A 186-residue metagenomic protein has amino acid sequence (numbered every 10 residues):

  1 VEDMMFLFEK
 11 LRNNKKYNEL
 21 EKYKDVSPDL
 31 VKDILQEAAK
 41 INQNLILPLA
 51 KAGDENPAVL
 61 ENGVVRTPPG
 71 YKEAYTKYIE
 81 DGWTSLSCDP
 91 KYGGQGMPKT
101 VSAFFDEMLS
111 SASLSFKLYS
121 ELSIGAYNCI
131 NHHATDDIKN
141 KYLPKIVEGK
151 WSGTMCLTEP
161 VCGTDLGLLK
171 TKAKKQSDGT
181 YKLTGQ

Functional and structural regions predicted by a protein language model:
V1-L118, D137, K141: Amphipathic, small/basic residue-rich leader segments at the start of a protein or domain
N13-N14, S111, N128-D136, E148 (+1 more regions): Short, well-ordered loop/turn and helix-capping segments at boundaries between secondary-structure elements and domains
V59, S123-A126, E148, E159-V161: A glycine-rich phosphate-binding loop feature that marks nucleotide/adenosyl-phosphate handling sites
S87, Q95, D137-Q186: Glycine-rich, Trp-frequent "lid" loop and neighboring beta-strands that shape and gate the flavin cofactor pocket
G96-V101, N128-H132, T164-L169: Short acidic, glycine/serine/threonine-rich loops at helix termini
L118-D136, G163: N-terminal glycine-rich flavin-associated loop
